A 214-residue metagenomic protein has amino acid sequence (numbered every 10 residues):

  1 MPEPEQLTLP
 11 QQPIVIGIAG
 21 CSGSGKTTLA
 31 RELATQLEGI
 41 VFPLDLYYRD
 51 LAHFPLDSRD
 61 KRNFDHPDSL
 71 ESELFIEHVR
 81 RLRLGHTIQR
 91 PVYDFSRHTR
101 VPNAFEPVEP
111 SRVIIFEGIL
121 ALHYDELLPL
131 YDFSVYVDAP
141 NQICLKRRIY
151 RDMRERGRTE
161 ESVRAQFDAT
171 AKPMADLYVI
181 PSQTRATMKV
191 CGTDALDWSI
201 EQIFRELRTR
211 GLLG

Functional and structural regions predicted by a protein language model:
M1-L9, E109-P110, Y150-M153, K172-G214: NTP-dependent small-molecule kinase module
V15-G17: Short hydrophobic/aromatic beta-strand immediately N-terminal to the Walker A/P-loop
S22: The conserved Walker
K26: Conserved lysine of the Walker
L29: Hydrophobic positions on the alpha1 helix immediately C-terminal to the Walker A/P-loop
T35-P43: Post-Walker A helix-loop "phosphate-sensing" segment adjacent to the P-loop in P-loop NTPases
I40-V41, H53-R97: Conserved nucleotide-sensing/catalytic segment adjacent to the nucleotide-binding pocket in NTP-handling enzymes
V101-R154: ATP-dependent NMP and nucleoside kinases share a basic, alpha-helical "lid"
